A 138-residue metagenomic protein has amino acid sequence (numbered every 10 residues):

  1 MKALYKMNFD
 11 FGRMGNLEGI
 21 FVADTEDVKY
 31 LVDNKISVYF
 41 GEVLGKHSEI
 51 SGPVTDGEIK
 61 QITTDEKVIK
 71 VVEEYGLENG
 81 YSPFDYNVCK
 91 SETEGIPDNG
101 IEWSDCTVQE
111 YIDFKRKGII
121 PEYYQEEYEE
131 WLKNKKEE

Functional and structural regions predicted by a protein language model:
M1-A3, N16-E18: Short, surface-exposed beta-edge/turn micro-motifs
A3-G12: A short beta-strand micro-motif
Y5, F21, G57: A broad, low-specificity signal marking well-ordered, structured residues that form hydrophobic/aromatic
G12-M14, I50: Residue-level signal for the start and early helices of compact helical domains
L17-L44: Short, flexible N-terminal segments of the mature chain
S37-E138: Short, mixed-charge low-complexity intrinsically disordered segments
